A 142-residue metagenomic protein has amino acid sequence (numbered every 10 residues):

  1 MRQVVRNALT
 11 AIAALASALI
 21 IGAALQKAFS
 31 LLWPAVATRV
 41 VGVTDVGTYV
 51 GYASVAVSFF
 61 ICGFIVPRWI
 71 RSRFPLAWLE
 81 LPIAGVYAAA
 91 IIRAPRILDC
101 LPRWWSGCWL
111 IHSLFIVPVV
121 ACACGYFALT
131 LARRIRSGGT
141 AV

Functional and structural regions predicted by a protein language model:
M1-I21, L129-G138, V142: Cytosolic juxtamembrane helix and N-cap/initiation of the first transmembrane helix
R2-S17, V50-S54, P75-E80, H112-V120: Alpha-helical transmembrane segments of integral membrane proteins
V4-N7, A11, K27, L31 (+1 more regions): Low-complexity, intrinsically disordered, cysteine-poor segments enriched in small/polar and charged residues
A18-S30: Alpha-helical transmembrane segments of multi-pass membrane proteins
S30-Y52, A89-F115: Interfacial non-cytosolic loop connecting adjacent transmembrane helices
S58-I92: Loop-to-transmembrane helix junctions at the membrane interface
G63-A77, Y126-V142: Cytoplasmic membrane-interface segments at the C-terminal ends of transmembrane helices
C100-G138: Alpha-helical membrane-associated segments of multi-pass integral membrane proteins
